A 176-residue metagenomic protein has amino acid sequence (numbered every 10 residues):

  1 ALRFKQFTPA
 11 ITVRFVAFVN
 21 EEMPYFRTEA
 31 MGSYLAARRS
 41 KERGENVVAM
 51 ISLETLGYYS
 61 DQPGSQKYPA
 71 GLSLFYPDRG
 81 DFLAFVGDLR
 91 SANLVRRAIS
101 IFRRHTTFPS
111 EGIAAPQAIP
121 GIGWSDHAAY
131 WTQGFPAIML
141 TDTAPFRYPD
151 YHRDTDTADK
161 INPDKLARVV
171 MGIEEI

Functional and structural regions predicted by a protein language model:
A1-R90, R96: Acidic/histidine-rich catalytic neighborhood of metal-dependent amide-processing enzymes
A49, L56-I176: Active-site-adjacent substrate-binding region of metalloamidase/peptidase-like peptide-processing proteins
